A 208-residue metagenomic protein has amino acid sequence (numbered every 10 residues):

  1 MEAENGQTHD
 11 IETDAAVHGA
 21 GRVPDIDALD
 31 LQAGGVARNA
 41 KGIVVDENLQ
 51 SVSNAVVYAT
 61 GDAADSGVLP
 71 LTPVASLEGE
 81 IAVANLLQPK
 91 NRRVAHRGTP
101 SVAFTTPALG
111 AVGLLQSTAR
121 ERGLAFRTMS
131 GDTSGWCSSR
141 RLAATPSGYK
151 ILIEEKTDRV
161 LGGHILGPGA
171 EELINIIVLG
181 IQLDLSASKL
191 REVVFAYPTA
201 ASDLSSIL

Functional and structural regions predicted by a protein language model:
M1-A3, A33, V74, T145 (+1 more regions): Short, solvent-exposed amphipathic alpha-helical segments in soluble enzyme and RNA/protein-processing domains
M1-E2, N39, D46, E154: Acidic/polar residues at beta-strand termini and the immediately following turn/coil
E4-T8: Glycine-centered tight beta-turn/hairpin loop motif at sheet-sheet or coil-to-beta transitions
H9-Q88, E172: FAD-site-proximal beta/loop scaffold in flavoenzymes
L29, I43, G98, G131-T133 (+1 more regions): Proline- and acidic/polar-enriched loop/turn elements at helix boundaries
K41, P100-S101, Y149: Small-molecule pocket liners
V56, T60-R120, K189-E192, Y197-L208: A conserved FAD-binding loop/helix module that cradles the flavin
F104-L208: Flexible, glycine-rich terminal cap/loop adjacent to redox cofactors in electron-transfer oxidoreductases
